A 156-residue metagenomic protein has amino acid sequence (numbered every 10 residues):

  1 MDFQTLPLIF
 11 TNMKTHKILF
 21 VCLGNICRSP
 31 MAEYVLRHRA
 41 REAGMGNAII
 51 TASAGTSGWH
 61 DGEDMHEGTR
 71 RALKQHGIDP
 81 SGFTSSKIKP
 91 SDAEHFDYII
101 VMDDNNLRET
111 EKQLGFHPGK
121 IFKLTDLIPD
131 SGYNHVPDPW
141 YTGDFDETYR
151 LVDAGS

Functional and structural regions predicted by a protein language model:
M1-F3, A32, P137: Intrinsic disorder/low-complexity signal
M1-N12: N-terminal amphipathic/basic-hydrophobic helices that include classical n-h-c signal peptides and signal-anchor
F10-H95: Conserved active-site segments centered on acidic
F20, I100-V101: Hydrophobic beta-strand core positions in alpha/beta domains
S29, D103-D104: Helix N-cap/beta->alpha junction signal
Y98, D104-S156: Phosphate-binding/catalytic loops
